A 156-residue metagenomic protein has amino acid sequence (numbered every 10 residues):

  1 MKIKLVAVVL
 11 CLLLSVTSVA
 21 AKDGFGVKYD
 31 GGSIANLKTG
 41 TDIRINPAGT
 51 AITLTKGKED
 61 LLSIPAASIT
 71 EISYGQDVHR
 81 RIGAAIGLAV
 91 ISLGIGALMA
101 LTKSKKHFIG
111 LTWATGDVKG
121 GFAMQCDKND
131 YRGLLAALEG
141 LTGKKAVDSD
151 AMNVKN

Functional and structural regions predicted by a protein language model:
M1-A7: Bacterial N-terminal signal peptides that target proteins for export
I3, T17-A51: Anionic N-terminal interaction surfaces
A7-S15: Bacterial N-terminal signal peptides
L12, N36, I45, A100-T102 (+1 more regions): Sterically constrained small-residue positions within well-ordered secondary structures of folded domains
K22-D23, S68-N156: Acidic, Ser/Thr- and proline-rich intrinsically disordered linker/docking segments of eukaryotic scaffolds
G26, T50-T55, I109-W113: Short polybasic amphipathic segments
K38-G40, G57-E59, A114-K119: Glycine-centered tight beta-turn/hairpin loop motif at sheet-sheet or coil-to-beta transitions
I43-A84: Add "or lipid-surface remodeling" -> "...that mediate pore formation, membrane permeabilization, membrane fusion
